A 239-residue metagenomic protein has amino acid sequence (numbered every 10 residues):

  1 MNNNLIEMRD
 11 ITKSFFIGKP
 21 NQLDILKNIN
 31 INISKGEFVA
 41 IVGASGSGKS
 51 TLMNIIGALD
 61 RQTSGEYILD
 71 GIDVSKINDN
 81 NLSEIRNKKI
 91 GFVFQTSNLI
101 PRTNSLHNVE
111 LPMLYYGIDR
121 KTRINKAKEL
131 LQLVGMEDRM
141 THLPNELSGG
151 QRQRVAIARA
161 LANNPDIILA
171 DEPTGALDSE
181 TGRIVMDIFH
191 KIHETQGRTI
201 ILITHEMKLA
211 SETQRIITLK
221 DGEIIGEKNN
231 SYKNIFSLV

Functional and structural regions predicted by a protein language model:
N4-L219: ABC family nucleotide-binding domain
R215, E223-V239: Conserved beta-strand-loop-alpha-helix hinge in the C-terminal portion of ABC ATPase nucleotide-binding domains
